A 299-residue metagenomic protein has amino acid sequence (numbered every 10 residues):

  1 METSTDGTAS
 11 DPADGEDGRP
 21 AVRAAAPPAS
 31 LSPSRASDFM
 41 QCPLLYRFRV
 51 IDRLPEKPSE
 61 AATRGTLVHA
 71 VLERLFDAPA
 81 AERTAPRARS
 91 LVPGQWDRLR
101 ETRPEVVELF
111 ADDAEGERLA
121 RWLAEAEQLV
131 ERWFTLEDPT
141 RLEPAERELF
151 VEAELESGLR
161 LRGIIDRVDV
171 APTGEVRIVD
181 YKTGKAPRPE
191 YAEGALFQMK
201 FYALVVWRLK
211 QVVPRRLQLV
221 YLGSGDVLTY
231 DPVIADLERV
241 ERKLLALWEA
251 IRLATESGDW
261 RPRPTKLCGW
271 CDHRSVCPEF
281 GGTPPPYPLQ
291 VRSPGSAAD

Functional and structural regions predicted by a protein language model:
M1-A62, S293-D299: C-terminal, charged and often intrinsically disordered regions of DNA end-processing helicases and nucleases
T5, T173, V206-D299: Metal-dependent nuclease catalytic regions and adjoining charged, substrate-binding loops involved in nucleic-acid end
A26, P43-E56, L109, I178 (+2 more regions): Short amphipathic alpha-helical segments and their helix-coil junctions
D52-A61, D77-R83, R188-P189, G258-D259: Short, polar/flexible loop-turn hinges at active-site or ligand-entry regions and domain interfaces
E60, R64, V68, W122 (+3 more regions): Hydrophobic (often cysteine-bearing) scaffold residues that line and stabilize catalytic clefts of nucleotide/cofactor
H69-A80, W248-R252, E256: Regular secondary-structure segments
V71-R147: A non-catalytic, helix-rich entry segment at domain boundaries
L149-L244: Mg2+/Mn2+-dependent nuclease catalytic core
